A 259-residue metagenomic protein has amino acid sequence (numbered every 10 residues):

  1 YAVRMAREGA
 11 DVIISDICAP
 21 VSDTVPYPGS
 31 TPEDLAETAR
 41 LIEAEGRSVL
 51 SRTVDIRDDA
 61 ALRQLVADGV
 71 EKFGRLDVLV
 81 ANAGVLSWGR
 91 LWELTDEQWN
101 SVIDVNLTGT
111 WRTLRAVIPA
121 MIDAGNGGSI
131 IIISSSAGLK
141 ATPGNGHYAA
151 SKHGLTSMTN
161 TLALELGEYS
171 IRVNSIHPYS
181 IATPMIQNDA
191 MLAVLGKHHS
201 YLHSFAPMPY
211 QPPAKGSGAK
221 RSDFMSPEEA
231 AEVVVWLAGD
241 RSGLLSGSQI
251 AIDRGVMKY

Functional and structural regions predicted by a protein language model:
Y1-A19: Canonical Rossmann dinucleotide-binding motif of NAD(H)/NADP(H)-dependent dehydrogenases/reductases, specifically
R90-L91, Q98-I103: Substrate-binding pocket helix/loop in short-chain dehydrogenase/reductase
L94, A141-A149, T161, D189: Active-site loop-to-helix junction immediately N-terminal to the catalytic Tyr of the SDR YXXXK motif in Rossmann-fold
L114, S151: Active-site helix of classical SDR
S135: Residue(s) in the substrate-gating loop at a strand-loop-helix junction that position the organic substrate next
K140, S222-D223, V234-W236, S246-Y259: Short C-terminal tail/terminal secondary-structure segment of NAD(P)H-dependent dehydrogenase/reductase domains
G167, R172, L245-G247: Short, small/polar-rich loop/turn modules that mediate ligand/substrate recognition or access, typified
